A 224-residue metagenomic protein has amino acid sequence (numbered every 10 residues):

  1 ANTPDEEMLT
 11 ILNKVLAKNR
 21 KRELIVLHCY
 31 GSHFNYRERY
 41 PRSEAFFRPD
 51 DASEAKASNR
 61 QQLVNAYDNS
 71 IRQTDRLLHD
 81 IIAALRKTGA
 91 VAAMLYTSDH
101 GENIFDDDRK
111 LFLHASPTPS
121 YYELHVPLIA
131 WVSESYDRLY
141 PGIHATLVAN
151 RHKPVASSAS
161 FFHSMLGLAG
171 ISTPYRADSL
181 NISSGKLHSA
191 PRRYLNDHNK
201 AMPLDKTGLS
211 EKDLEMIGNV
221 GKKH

Functional and structural regions predicted by a protein language model:
A1-H224: Catalytic domains that recognize anionic headgroups
